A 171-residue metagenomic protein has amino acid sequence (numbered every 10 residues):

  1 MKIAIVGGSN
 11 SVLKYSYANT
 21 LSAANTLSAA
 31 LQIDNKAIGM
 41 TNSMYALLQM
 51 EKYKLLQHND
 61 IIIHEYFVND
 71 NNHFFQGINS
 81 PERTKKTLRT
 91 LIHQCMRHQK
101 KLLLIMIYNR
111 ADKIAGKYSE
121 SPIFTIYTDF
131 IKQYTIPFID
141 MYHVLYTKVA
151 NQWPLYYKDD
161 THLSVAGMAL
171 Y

Functional and structural regions predicted by a protein language model:
M1-G39, Q49-H58: Serine-esterase "nucleophile elbow" of acetyl-processing enzymes
N10, M40-N42, N109, L145: Residue-level detector of flexible, active-site-proximal loop/helix-junction positions within diverse enzyme catalytic
A30, L47-A169: Alpha-helical cap/lid subdomain in secreted, periplasmic, or secretory-pathway luminal O-acyl-processing enzymes
N35-N42, Q76-N79: Acidic/histidine-rich helix-loop elements that form or flank divalent-metal/phosphate-binding sites at the catalytic
